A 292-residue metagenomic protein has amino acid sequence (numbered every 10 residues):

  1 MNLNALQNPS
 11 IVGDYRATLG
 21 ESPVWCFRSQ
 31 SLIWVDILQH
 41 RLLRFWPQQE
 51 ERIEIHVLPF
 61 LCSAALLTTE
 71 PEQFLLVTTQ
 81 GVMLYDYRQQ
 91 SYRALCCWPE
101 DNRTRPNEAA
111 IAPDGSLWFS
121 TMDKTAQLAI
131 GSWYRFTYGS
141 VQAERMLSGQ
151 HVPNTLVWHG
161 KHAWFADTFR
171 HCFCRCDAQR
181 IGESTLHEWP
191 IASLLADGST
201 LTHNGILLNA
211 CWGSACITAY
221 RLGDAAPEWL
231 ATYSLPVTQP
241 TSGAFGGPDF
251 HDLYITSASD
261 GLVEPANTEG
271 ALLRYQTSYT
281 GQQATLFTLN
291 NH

Functional and structural regions predicted by a protein language model:
N2-A17, W46-E50, W98, S278 (+1 more regions): A short helix->beta-strand "capping" segment at the edge of beta-propeller domains
N8-D14, E50-H56, R93-P99, V141-S148 (+2 more regions): A short beta-strand motif characteristic of beta-propeller blades
Y15-S29, L58-F74, E100-S116, S120 (+5 more regions): Beta-rich, blade/repeat-based domains predominating in secreted/periplasmic proteins but also intracellular
C26-F27, L32-L38, F74-Q80, F119-Q127 (+4 more regions): Conserved beta-strand positions in repeat-built beta-propeller and related beta-rich domains
R41-L43, G81-M83, G131-Y134, C172-C174 (+2 more regions): A short loop-to-beta-strand structural motif that recurs across blades of beta-propeller domains
W46-E50, D86-Q90, F136-S140, D177-I181 (+2 more regions): Short loop/turn segments that connect beta-strands within beta-propeller blades
Q89-M146: Hydrophobic alpha-helical segments and helix pairs
A244-H292: Blade-level signature of beta-propeller repeat domains, shared across WD40, Kelch, NHL, RCC1 and BNR/Asp-box propellers
